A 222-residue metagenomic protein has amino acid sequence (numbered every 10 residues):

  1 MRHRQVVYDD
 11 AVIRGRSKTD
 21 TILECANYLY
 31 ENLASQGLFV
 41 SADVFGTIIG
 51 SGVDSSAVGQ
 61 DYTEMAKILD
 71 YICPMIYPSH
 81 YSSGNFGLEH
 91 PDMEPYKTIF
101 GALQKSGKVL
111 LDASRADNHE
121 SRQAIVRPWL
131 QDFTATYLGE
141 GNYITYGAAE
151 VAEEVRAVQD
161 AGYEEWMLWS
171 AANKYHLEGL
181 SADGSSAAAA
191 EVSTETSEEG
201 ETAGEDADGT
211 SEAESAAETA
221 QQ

Functional and structural regions predicted by a protein language model:
M1, V6, V58-E94, Y163 (+1 more regions): Aromatic- and acid-rich polysaccharide-binding/catalytic face of secreted or lumenal carbohydrate-active enzymes
M1-S17: Active-site-proximal loop/short-helix segments that contain or immediately flank catalytic acid/base residue(s)
V12-D20, L88-Y96, E140-I144: Second-shell loop/turn segments in exported
T19-A57, N118-Q131: Aromatic-lined carbohydrate-recognition surfaces of secreted/lumenal glycan-active proteins
T21-E31, S35, Q60, E64-K67 (+2 more regions): Alpha-helical scaffolding segments of alpha/beta enzyme cores, especially the outer helices of TIM-barrel or partial
S55-G59, A149-E150: Charged helix-capping and loop-helix junction motifs
L69-H80, P95, I99-F100, K105 (+1 more regions): Substrate-binding cleft of secreted/luminal carbohydrate-active enzymes
E198-Q222: Long, low-complexity, intrinsically disordered segments
